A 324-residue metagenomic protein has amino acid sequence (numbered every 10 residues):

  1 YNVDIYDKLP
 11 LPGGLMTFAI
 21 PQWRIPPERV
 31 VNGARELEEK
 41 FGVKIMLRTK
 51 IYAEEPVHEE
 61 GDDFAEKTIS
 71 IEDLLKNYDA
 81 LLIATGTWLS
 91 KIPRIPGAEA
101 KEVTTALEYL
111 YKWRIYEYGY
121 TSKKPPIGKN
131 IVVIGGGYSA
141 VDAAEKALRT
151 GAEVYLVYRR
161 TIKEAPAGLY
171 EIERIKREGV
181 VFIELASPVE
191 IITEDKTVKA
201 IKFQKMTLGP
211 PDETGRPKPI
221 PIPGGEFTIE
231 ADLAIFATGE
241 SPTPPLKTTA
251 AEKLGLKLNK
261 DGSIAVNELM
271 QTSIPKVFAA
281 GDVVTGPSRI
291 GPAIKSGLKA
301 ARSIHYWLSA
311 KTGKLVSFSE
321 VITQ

Functional and structural regions predicted by a protein language model:
Y1, Y118-A152: Rossmann-like NAD(P)H-binding beta-loop-alpha module
Y1-K50, H58, K91-P96, D142-L185 (+3 more regions): Beta1-alpha1 glycine-rich phosphate/pyrophosphate-binding loop at the start of Rossmann-like nucleotide-binding domains
V31-I95, E190-K202, T207-P210, A231-I235 (+1 more regions): Feature captures the FAD/FMN-dependent oxidoreductase FAD-binding
V57, I92-R94, I115, A143-A144 (+4 more regions): Short glycine-/acidic-enriched loop or helix-start segments at secondary-structure transitions that form or flank
E99-G128, P211-P287: FAD-site-proximal beta/loop scaffold in flavoenzymes
R174-E178, S187-K199, T207-G209, K299 (+1 more regions): Mid-to-C-terminal Rossmann-like scaffold of FAD/NAD(P)H-dependent oxidoreductases
A280-K314: A conserved FAD-binding loop/helix module that cradles the flavin
